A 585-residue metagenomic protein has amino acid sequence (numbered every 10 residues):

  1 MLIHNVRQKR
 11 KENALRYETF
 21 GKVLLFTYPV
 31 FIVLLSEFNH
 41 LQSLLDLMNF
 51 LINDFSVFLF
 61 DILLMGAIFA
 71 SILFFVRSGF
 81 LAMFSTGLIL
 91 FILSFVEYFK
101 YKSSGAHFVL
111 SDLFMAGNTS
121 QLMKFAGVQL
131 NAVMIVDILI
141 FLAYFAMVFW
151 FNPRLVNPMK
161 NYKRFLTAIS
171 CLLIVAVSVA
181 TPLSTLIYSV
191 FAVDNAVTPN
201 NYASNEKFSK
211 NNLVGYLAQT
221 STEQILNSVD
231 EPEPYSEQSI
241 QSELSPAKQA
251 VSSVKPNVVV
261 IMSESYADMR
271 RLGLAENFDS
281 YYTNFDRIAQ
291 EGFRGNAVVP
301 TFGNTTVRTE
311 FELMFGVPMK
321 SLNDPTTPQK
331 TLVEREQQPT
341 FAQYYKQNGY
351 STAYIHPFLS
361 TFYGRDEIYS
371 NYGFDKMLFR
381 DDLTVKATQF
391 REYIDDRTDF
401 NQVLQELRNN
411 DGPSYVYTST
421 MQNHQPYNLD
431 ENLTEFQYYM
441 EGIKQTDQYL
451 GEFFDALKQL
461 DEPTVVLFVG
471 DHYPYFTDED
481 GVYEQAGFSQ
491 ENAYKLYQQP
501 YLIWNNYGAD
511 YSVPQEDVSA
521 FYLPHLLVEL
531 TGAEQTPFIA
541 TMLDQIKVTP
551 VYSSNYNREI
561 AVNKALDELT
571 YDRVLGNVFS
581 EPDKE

Functional and structural regions predicted by a protein language model:
M1-S204: Transmembrane and membrane-interface helices of multi-pass, inner-membrane envelope-modifying transferases
S104, S204-V214, P300-N304, Y393-I394: Membrane-interface micro-motifs in multi-pass membrane enzymes
L113-A116, K210-N211, Q219, Y282 (+2 more regions): Alpha-helix initiation and N-capping motif
T119, V258-E264: Residue-level preference for non-acidic, small/hydrophobic
T181-V260: Membrane-interface segments at or immediately adjacent to transmembrane helices that form the boundary between
S245-S253, S263, D268-E585: Solvent-exposed soluble domains appended to multi-pass membrane proteins
